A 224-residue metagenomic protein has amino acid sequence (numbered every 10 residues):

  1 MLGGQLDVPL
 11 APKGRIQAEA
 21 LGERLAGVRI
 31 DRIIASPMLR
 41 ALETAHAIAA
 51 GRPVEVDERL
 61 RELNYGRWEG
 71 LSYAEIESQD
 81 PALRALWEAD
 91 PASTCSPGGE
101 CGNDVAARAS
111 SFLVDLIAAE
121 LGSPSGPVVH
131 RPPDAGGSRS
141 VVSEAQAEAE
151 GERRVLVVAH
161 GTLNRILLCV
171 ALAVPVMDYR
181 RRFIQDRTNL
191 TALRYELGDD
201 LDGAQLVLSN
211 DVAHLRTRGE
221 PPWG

Functional and structural regions predicted by a protein language model:
M1-I48, A92-F112: Loop-to-helix element that buttresses phosphate recognition and phosphoryl-transfer chemistry
E19-A85: Phosphate-coordination/substrate-recognition cap region in phosphate-metabolizing enzymes
E23-V28, A118-L121, A147-E148: Glycine-rich helix-loop-beta junction characteristic of Rossmann-like nucleotide cofactor-binding loops
R24, A47, G51, D115 (+3 more regions): Active-site catalytic microenvironments for nucleophilic, acid-base chemistry
P37, G161, V170: Short secondary-structure boundary segments
G66-E75, S123-S125, V129-R153, C169-G224: Acidic, low-complexity terminal tails and accessory targeting/binding regions of phosphate-metabolizing enzymes
G151-G161: Generic beta-sheet signal
G161-R165, N189: GST superfamily/GST-like fold recognition
